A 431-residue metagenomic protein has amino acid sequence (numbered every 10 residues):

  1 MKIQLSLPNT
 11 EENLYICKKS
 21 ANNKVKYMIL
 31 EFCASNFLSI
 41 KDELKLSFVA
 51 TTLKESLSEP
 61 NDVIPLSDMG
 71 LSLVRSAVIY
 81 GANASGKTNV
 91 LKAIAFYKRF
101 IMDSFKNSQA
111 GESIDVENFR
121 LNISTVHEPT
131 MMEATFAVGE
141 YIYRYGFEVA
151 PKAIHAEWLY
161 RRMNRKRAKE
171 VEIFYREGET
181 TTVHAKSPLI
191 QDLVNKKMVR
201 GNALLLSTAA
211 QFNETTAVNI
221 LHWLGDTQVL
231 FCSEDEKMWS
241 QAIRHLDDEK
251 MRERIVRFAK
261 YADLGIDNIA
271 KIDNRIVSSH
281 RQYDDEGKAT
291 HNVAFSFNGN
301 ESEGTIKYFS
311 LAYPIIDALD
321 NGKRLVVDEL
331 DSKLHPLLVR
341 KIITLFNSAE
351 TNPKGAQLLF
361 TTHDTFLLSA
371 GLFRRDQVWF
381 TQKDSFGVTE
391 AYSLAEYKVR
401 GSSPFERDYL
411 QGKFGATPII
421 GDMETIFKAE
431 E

Functional and structural regions predicted by a protein language model:
I16-F96, E431: Pre-Walker A-like glycine/lysine-rich segment at the N-terminus of P-loop NTPase domains
N23-E31, F37, H280, T344-E431: C-terminal lobe/lid and adjacent interdomain/linker elements of RecA-like ASCE P-loop ATPase modules
V25, S35, D235-N300, E424 (+1 more regions): Extended helical coiled-coil dimerization/tether regions that scaffold and oligomerize large DNA-maintenance assemblies
V63-V78, A82, L91-R144, A150-I154: Conserved P-loop NTP-binding catalytic core
S76-Y80, R275-I316, D320, R324-L337: Conserved ABC ATPase signature
V126, V138-G139, I316-L319, S348-K354 (+1 more regions): Conserved catalytic network of the ASCE P-loop NTPase/AAA+ motor domain
R144-D273: Electropositive, glycine-dotted interaction segments that contact anionic polymers or phosphate-rich ligands
